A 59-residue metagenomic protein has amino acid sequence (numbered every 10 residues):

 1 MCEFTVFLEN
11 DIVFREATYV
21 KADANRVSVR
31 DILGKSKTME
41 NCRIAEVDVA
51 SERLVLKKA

Functional and structural regions predicted by a protein language model:
T5-L8, V13-A59: Compact, glycine-rich, soluble single-domain proteins
